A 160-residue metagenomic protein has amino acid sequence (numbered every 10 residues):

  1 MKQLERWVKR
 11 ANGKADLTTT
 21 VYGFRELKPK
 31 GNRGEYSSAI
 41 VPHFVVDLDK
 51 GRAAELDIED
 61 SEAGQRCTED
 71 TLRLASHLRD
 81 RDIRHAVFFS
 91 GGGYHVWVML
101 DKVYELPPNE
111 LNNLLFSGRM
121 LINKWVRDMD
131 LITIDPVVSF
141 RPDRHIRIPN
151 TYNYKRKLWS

Functional and structural regions predicted by a protein language model:
M1-G92, L100-R127, I132, Y152: Signature for HUH/AEP ssDNA processing cores
M129-S160: Catalytic "initiation/cleavage/transfer" segments centered on a nucleophilic residue and adjacent nucleic-acid-engaging
